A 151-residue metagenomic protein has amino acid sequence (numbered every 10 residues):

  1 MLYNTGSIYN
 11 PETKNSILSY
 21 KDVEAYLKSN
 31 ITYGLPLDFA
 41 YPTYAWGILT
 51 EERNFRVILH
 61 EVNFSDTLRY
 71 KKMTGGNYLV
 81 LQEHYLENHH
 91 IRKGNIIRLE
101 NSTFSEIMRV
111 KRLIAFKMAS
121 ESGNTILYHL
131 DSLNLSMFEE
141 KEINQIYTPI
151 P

Functional and structural regions predicted by a protein language model:
M1-I58, V62: Substrate-binding surface in catalytic domains of secreted glycosidases
L37-W46, E52-P151: Substrate-binding cleft of secreted/luminal carbohydrate-active enzymes
